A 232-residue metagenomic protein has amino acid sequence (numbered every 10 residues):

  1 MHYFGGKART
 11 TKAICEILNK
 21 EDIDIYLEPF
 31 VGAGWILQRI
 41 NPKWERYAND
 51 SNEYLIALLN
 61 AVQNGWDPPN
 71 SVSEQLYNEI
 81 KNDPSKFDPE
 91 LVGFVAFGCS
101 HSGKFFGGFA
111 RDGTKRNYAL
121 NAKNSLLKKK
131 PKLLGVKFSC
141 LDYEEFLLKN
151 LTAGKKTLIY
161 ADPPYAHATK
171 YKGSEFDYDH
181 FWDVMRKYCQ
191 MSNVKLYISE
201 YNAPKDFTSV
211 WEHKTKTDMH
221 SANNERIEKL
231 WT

Functional and structural regions predicted by a protein language model:
M1-Y47, S51, G135-K137, L141-Y160 (+1 more regions): Class I S-adenosyl-L-methionine
W44-C140, E144-E145: Class I S-adenosyl-L-methionine-dependent methyltransferase module
